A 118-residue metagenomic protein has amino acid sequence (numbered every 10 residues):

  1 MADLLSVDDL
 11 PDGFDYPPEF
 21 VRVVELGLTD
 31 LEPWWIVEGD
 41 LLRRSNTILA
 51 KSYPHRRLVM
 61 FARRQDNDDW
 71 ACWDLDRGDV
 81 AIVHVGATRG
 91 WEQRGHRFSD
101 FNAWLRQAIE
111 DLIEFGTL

Functional and structural regions predicted by a protein language model:
M1-R77, L112-G116: A surface-exposed partner-binding patch
R44, N67-C72, A81, T88-H96: Short, surface-exposed beta-strand/loop "edge" segments at domain boundaries and coil↔beta transitions
G78-A81, D100, L118: Solvent-exposed, non-transmembrane amphipathic alpha-helical segments
G86-G116: Compact, glycine/acidic-enriched structural inserts
